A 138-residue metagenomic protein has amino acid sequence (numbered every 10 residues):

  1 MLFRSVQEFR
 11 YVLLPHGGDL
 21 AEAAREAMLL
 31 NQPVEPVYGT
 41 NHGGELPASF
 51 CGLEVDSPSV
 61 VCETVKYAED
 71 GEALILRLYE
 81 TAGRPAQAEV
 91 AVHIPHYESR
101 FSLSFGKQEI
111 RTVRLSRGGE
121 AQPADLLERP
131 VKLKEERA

Functional and structural regions predicted by a protein language model:
M1-A138: Terminal accessory/anchoring regions of large secretory-pathway or extracellular enzymes
